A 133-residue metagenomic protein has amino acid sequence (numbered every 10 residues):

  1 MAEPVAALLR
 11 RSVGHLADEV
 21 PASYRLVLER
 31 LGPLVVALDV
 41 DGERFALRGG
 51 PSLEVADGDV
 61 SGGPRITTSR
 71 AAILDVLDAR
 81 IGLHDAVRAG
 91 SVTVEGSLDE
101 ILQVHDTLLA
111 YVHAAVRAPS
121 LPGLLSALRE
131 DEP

Functional and structural regions predicted by a protein language model:
M1-P133: Feature captures hydrophobic
